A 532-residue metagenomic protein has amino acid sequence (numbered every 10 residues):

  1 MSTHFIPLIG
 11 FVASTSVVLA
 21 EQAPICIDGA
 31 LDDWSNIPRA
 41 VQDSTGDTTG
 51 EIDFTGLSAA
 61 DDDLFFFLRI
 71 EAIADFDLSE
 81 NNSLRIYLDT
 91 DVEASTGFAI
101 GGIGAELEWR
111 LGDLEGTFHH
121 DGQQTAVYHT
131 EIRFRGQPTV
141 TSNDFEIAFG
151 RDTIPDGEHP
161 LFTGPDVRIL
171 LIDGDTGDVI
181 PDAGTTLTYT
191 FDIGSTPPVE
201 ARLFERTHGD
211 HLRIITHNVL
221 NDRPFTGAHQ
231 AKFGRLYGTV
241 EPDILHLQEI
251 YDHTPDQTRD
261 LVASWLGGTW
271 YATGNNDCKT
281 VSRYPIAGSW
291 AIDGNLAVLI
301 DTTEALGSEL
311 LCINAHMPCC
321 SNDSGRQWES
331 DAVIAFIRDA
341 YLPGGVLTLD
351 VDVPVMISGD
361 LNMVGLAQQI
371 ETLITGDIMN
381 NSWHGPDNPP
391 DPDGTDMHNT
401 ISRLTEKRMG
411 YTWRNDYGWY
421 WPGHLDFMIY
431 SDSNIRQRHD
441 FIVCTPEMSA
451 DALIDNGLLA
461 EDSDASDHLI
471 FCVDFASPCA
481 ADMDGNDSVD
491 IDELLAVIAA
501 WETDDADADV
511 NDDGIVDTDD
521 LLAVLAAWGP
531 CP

Functional and structural regions predicted by a protein language model:
E21, I147, A183-T185, G194-P197 (+4 more regions): Metal-dependent phosphoester-hydrolase catalytic domains
E21-A30, T90-G112, D152-H208, N218: Acidic/polar low-complexity flexible segments
Q22-D47, L78-N143, G385-M397, S402-R403: Extracellular/luminal beta-rich ligand-recognition and adhesion surfaces characterized by aromatic-Gly/Pro-enriched
G29, L64-A74, F145-R151: Short, well-ordered beta-strand segments enriched in hydrophobic/aromatic residues
A183-A263, N275-D277, E309-L310, G325-D331 (+3 more regions): N-terminal, active-site-proximal structural segment of metallo-dependent hydrolase catalytic domains
L212, H217, T226-L245, T258 (+1 more regions): Extracytoplasmic, non-cytosolic globular domains
I250-N322: Structured beta-strand-rich core segments of catalytic domains in phosphoester-bond hydrolases
S477-P532: Cellulosome-associated attachment modules in secreted, modular CAZymes
